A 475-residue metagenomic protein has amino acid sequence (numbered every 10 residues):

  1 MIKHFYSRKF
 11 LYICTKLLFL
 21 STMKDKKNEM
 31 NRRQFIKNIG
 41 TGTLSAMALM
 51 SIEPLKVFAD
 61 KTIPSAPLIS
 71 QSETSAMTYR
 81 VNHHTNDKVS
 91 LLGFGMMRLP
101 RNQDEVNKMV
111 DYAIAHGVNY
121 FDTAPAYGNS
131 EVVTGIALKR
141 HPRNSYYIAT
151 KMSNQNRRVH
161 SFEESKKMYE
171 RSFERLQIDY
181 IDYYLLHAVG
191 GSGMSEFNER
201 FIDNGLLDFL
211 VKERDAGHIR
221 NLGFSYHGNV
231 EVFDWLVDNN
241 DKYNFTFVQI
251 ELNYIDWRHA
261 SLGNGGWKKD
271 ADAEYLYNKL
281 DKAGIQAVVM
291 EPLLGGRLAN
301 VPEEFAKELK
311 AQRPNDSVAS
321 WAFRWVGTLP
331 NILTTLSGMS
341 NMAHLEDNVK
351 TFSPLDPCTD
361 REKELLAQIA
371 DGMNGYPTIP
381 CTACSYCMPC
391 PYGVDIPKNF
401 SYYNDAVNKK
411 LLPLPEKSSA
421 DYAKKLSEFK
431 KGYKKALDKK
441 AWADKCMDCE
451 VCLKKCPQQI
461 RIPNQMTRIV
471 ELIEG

Functional and structural regions predicted by a protein language model:
L11-C14, K24-N28, Q34-A59: N-terminal export signals
I13-T15, L20-T22, S51-L92: C-terminal segment of N-terminal export signals and the immediately downstream linker at the start of the mature
R33, V189-S401, N408-F429, K454 (+1 more regions): Beta/alpha (TIM)-barrel catalytic core signal, keyed to glycine-rich beta->alpha loops juxtaposed to Asp/Glu that bind
N82, F94, F121, T134 (+9 more regions): Conserved, mostly hydrophobic/aromatic
H83-N86, G135-R143, F173-Q177, V237-Y243 (+1 more regions): Acidic (Asp/Glu)-rich catalytic clusters
G95-Q103, M152-E163, L309-Q312: Active-site mouth loops of central-metabolism enzymes
R101-A113, S161-R175, V230-L236, A319-F323: Short, acidic/polar
L176-E196: Active-site groove signature of glycoside hydrolases
